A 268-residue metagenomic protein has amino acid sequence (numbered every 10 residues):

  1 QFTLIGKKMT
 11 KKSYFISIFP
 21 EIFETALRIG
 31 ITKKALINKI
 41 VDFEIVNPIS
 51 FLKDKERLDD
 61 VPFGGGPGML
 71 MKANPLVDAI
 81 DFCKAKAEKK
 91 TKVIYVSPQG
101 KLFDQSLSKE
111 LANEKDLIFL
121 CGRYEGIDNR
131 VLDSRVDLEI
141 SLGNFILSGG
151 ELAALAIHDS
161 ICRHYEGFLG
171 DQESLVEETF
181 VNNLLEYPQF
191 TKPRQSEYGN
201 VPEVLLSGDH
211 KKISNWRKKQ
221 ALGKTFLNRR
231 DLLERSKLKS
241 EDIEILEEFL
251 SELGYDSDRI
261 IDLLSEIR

Functional and structural regions predicted by a protein language model:
Q1-K8: N-terminal amphipathic/basic-hydrophobic helices that include classical n-h-c signal peptides and signal-anchor
M9-C83, K211-F226, R230-E234: N-terminal nucleotide/polyanion-binding subdomain common to many enzyme families
M9-T10, P193-R268: SAM-dependent methyltransferases
Y14-I16, E44-V46, I94, L117-I118 (+1 more regions): Hydrophobic/aromatic beta-strand patches that form the interior of the parallel beta-sheet core in alpha/beta enzyme
P48-F51, R123-I127: Short glycine-enriched loops at secondary-structure junctions
L70-R123, N129, E166: S-adenosyl-L-methionine/SAH cofactor-binding core of RNA-modifying enzymes
V131-E178: Structured adenosyl-cofactor binding patch, chiefly the S-adenosyl-L-methionine
H164-V204: Internal, active-site/partner-interface "lid" segment
